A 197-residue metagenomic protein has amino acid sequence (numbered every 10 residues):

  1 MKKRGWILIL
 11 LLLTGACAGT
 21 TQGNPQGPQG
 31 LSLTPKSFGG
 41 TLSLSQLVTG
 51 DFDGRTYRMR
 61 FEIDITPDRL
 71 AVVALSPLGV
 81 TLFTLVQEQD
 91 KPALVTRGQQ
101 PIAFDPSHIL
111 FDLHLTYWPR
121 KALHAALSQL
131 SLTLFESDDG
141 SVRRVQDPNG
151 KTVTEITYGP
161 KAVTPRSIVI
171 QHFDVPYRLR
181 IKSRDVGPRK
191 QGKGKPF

Functional and structural regions predicted by a protein language model:
M1-C17: Sec-dependent bacterial lipoprotein signal peptides
G15-L33: Bacterial Sec signal peptide processing site at the extreme N-terminus
S37-A71: Post-signal-peptide N-terminal segment of Sec-exported extracytoplasmic proteins
R60-D64, F83-L85, E155-Y158, I181-S183: Hydrophobic/aromatic beta-strand elements that line small-molecule binding cavities or substrate pockets in beta-rich
A74-L78, Q87-Q89, T96-Q100, S183-D185: A mature extracytoplasmic/lumenal domain signature
P77-T81, Q100-I102, G150-T152: Short, surface-exposed beta-strand-loop junctions and turns on beta-sheet-rich folds
A93-A122: Acidic/charged, solvent-exposed loop-and-adjacent secondary-structure segments enriched in E/D, K/R, S/T, and G/P
S131-F197: Gly/Pro-enriched, hydrophobic low-complexity segments that function as extracytoplasmic propeptides/linkers
